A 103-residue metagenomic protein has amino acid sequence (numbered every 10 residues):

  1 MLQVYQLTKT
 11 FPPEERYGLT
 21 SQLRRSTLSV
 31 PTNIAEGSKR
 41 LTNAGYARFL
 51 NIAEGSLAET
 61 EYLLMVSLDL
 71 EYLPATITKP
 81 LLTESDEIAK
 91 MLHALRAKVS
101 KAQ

Functional and structural regions predicted by a protein language model:
M1-Q103: Short, C-terminally biased terminal segments at protein or domain edges
